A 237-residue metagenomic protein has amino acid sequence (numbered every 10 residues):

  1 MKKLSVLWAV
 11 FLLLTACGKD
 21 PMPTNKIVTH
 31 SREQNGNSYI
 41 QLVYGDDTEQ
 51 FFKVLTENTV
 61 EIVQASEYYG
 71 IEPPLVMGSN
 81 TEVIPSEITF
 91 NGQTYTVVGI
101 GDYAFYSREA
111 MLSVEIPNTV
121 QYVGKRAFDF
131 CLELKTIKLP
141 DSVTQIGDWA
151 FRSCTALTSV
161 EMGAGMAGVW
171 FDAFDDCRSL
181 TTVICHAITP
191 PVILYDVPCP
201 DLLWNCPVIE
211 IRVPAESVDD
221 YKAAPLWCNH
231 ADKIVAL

Functional and structural regions predicted by a protein language model:
M1-L7: Bacterial N-terminal signal peptides that target proteins for export
V6, L12-D46: Bacterial Sec-dependent N-terminal signal peptides
Y39-E72, V213: GGW-centered surface loops in extracellular recognition modules
E57-T59, M77-G99, E109-Y122, C131-Q145 (+4 more regions): Structural signature of tandem-repeat unit edges
D102-Y103, G124-D129, G147-R152, W170-D175 (+1 more regions): Consensus positions within tandem repeat domains that build extended binding/scaffold surfaces
D196-L202, D219-A231: Short, aromatic/basic amphipathic alpha-helical patches
